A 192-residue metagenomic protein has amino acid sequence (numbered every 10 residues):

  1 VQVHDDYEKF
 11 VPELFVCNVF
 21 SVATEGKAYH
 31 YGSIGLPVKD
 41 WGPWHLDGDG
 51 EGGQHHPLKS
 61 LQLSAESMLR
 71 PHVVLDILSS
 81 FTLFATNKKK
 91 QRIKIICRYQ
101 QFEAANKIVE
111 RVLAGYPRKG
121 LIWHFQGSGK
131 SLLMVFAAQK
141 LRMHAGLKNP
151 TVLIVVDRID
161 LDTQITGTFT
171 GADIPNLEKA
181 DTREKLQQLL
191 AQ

Functional and structural regions predicted by a protein language model:
V1-V156, D160-N176: ATP-dependent helicase/translocase motor core
T170-Q192: Inter-Walker segment of RecA-like/P-loop motor cores
